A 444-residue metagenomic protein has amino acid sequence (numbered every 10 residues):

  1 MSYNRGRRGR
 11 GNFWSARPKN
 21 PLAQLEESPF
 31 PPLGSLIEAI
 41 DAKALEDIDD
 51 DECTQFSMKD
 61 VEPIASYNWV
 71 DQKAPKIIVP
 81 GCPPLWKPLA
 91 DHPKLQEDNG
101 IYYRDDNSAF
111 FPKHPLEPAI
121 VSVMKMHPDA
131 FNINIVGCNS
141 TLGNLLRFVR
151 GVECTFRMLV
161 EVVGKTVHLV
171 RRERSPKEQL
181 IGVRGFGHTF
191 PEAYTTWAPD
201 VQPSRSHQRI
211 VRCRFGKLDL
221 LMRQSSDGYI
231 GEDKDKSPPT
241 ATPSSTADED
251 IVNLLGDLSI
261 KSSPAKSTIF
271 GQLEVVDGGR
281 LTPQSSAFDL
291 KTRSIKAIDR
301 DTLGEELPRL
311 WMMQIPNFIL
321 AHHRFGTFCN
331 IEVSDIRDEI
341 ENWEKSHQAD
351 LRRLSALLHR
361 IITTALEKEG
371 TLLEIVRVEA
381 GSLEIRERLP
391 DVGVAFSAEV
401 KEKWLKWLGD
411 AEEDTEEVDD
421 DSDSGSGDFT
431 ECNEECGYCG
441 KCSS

Functional and structural regions predicted by a protein language model:
S2-I210, D423, G427-G437, K441-S444: An acidic, glycine-rich, mixed-charge low-complexity segment common to nucleic-acid enzymes
S2-N4, R17, D338-S444: Long, compositionally biased intrinsically disordered regions
K19, A74, D91, P316 (+2 more regions): Intrinsically disordered, low-complexity regulatory segments enriched in acidic/serine/proline/glutamine/glycine
E27-F30, V136-N139, S245-V252, Q348: Low-complexity, intrinsically disordered regions enriched in charged/polar residues
I37-I40, I48, I64, I77-I78 (+19 more regions): Weak global preference for isoleucine
E46, F56, A65-W69, I135 (+5 more regions): Generic preference for hydrophobic/aromatic residues in regular secondary structure cores
E46, K59, Y67, C82 (+9 more regions): Aromatic-enriched hydrophobic runs in primary sequence
R150-K345: Active-site-proximal segments of catalytic enzyme domains that coordinate small-molecule cofactors or metal ions
